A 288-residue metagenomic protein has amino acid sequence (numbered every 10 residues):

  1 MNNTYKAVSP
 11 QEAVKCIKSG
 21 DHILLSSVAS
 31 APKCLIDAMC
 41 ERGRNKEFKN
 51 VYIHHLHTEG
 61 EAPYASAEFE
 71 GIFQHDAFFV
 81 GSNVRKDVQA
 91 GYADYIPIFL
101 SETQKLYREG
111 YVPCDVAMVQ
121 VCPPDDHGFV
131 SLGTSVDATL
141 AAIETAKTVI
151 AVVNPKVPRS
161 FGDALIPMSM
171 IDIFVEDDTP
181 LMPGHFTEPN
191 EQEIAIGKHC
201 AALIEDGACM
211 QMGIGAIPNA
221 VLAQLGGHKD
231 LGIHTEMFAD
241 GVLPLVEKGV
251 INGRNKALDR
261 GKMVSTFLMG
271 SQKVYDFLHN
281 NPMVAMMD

Functional and structural regions predicted by a protein language model:
M1-D288: Conserved alpha/beta enzyme-core scaffold
